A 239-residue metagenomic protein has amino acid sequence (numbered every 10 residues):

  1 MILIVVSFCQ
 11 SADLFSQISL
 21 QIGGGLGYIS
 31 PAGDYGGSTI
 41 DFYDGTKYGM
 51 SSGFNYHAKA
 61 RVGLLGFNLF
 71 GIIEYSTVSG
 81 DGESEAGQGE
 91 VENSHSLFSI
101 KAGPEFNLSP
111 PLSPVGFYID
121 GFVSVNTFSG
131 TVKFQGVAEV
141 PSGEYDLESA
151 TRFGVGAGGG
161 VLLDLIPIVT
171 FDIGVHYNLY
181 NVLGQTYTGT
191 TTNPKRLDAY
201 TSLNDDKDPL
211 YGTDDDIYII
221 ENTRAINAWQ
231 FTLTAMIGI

Functional and structural regions predicted by a protein language model:
L14-N68, T223-I239: Short glycine/proline- and aromatic-enriched beta-strand/turn motifs that initiate or cap beta-hairpins
S19-Q21, N68, G116-Y118, G154-G156 (+3 more regions): Membrane-spanning beta-strand positions in outer-membrane beta-barrel proteins
I22-Y28, G71-T77, I119-T127, G159-V161 (+1 more regions): Transmembrane beta-barrel strands of outer-membrane/channel proteins
S38-D44, S84-Q88, E139-Y145, G212-I219: Extracytoplasmic loops and strand-loop junctions of Gram-negative outer membrane beta-barrel proteins
D44-S52, G89-S96, P141-T151, E221-N227: Replace "Gram-negative outer membrane beta-barrel proteins" with "bacterial and organellar outer membrane beta-barrel
S51-H57, H95-K101, R152-G156, T170 (+1 more regions): Transmembrane beta-barrel architecture of outer-membrane proteins
R61-V140, E148, L165, W229-I239: Gram-negative (and chloroplast) outer-membrane scaffold detector with strong preference for beta-barrel transmembrane
I166-I239: Predominantly the C-terminal beta-signal and adjacent terminal strand-loop region of outer-membrane beta-barrel
